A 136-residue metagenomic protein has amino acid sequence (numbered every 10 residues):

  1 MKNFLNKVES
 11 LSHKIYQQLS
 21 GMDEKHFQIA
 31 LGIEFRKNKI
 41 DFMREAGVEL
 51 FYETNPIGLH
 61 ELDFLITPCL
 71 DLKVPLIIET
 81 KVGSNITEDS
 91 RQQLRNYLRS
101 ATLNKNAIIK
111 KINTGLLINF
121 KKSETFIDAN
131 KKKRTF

Functional and structural regions predicted by a protein language model:
M1-M22: Interdomain/boundary linker segments immediately adjacent to catalytic/signaling cores
F4, D23, F27, I86-S90: Short amphipathic alpha-helical segments
Y16, K39, T102-K105: Secondary-structure transition/hinge residues
L19-K73, T125-I127, K132-R134: Active-site metal-binding core of divalent-cation-utilizing nuclease and nuclease-like domains
P68-F136: Nucleic-acid nuclease catalytic cores
